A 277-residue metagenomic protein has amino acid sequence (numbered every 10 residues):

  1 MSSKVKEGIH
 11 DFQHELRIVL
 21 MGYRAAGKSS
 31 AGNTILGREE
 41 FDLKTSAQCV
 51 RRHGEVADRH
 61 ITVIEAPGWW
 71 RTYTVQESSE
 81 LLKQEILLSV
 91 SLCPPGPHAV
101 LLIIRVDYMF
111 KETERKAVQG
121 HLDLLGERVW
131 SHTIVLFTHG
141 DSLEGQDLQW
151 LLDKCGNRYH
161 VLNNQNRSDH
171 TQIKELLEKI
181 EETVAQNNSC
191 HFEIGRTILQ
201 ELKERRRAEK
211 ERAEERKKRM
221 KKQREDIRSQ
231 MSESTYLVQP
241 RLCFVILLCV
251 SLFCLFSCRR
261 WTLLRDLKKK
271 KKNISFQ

Functional and structural regions predicted by a protein language model:
M1-V63, R71-L81, L92-G96, Y108-I134 (+1 more regions): C-terminal non-catalytic interaction/localization modules
R105: Conserved protein-kinase N-lobe ATP-binding Lys motif
